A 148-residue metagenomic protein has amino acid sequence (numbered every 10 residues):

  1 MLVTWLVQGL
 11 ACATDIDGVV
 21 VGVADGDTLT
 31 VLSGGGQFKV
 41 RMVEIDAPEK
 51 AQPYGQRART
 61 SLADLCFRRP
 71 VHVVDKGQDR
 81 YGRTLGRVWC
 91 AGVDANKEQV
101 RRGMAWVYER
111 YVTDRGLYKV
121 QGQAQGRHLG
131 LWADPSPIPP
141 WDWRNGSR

Functional and structural regions predicted by a protein language model:
M1-V3: Sec-dependent N-terminal signal peptides
W5-R148: Small beta-barrel nucleic-acid-binding modules, primarily SNase/OB-fold domains and secondarily Tudor-like barrels
